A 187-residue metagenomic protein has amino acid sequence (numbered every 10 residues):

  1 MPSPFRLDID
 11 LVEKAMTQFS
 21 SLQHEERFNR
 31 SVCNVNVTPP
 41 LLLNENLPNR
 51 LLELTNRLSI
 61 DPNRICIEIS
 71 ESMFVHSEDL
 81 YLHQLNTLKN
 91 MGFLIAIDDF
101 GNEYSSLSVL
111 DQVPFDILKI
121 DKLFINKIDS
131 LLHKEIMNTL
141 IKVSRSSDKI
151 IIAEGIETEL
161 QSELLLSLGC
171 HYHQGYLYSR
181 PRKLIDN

Functional and structural regions predicted by a protein language model:
M1, L82, S130-K134: Short, conserved loop/turn and helix-capping segments at secondary-structure boundaries that abut family-defining
M1-P4, E13, N86, V143: Short intrinsically disordered, low-complexity coil segments enriched in acidic
S3-Y81, G155: Catalytic core of bacterial c-di-GMP phosphodiesterases, primarily the EAL and HD-GYP domains, capturing alpha-helical
T17, N46-E53, L80-N90, E135-K142 (+1 more regions): Alpha-helical scaffolding segments of alpha/beta enzyme cores, especially the outer helices of TIM-barrel or partial
F19, L85, L107-L110: AlphaC helix (C-helix) of the protein kinase catalytic domain N-lobe, especially the conserved acidic-hydrophobic
E25-R27, R57-S59, N90, Q112 (+1 more regions): Alpha-helix termination/capping residues and helix-transition junctions
T38-L43, R64-H76, M91-N187: EAL-family c-di-GMP phosphodiesterase catalytic domain
